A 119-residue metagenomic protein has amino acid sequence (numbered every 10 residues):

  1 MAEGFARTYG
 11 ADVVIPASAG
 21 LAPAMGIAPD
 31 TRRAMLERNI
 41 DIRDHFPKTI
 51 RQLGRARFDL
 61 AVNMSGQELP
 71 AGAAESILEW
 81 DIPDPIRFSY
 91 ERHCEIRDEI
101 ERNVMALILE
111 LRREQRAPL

Functional and structural regions predicted by a protein language model:
M1-R51: Conserved active-site segments centered on acidic
F5, H45, F58, Y90-H93: Aromatic side chains
D44-E79: Mid-chain, well-packed structural core segment of small domains
G66-L119: Phosphate-binding/catalytic loops
